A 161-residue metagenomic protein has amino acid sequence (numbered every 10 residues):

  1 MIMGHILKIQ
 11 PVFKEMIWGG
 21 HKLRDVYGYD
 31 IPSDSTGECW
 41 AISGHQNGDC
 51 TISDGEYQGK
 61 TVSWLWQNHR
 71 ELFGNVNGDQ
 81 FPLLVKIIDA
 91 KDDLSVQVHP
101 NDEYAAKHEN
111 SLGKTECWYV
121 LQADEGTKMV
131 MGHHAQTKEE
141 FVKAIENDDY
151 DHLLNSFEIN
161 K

Functional and structural regions predicted by a protein language model:
M1-G132, Q136: Transition-metal
H134-D148: Short, basic/aromatic beta-hairpin or loop at an interaction surface
A144-K161: Loop-centered beta-sheet repeat module
